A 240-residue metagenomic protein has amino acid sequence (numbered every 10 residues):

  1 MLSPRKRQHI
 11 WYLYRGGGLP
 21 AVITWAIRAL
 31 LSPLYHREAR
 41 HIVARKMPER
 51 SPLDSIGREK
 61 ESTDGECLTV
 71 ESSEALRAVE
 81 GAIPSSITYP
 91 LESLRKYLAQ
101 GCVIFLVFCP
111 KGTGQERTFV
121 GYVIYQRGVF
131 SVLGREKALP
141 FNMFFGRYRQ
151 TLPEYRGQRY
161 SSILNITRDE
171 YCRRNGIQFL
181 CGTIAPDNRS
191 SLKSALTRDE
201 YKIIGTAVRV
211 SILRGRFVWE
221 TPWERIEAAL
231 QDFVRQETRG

Functional and structural regions predicted by a protein language model:
M1-E74, E80-G81, Y89-E92: Acyl-donor-binding surface of acyltransferase catalytic domains
W25, H41-I42, Y201-F217: Conserved catalytic-core motifs of GNAT/GCN5-like acyltransferases
G81-P153: A conserved beta-strand-loop-helix scaffold within acyl/acetyltransferase catalytic domains
R147-R149, G182-A185: Short His-Asn-centered micro-motif
Y148-T151, G157-E170: Conserved acetyl-CoA-binding loop-helix of GNAT-fold acetyltransferases
C172-I184: Conserved GNAT acetyl-CoA-binding A-motif
P186-A207: Conserved active-site alpha-helix within GNAT-family acetyltransferase domains
R214-G240: Charge-rich, low-complexity intrinsically disordered segments
